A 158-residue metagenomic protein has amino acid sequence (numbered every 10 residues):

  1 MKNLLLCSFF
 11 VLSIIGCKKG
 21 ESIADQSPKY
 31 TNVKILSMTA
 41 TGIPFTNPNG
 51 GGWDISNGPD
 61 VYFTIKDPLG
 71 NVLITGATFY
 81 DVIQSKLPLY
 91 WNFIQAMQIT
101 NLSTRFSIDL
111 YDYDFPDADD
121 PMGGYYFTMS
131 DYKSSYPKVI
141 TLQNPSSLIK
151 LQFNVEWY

Functional and structural regions predicted by a protein language model:
N3, L12-S37: Bacterial Sec-dependent N-terminal signal peptides
L6-S8: Sec-dependent N-terminal signal peptides
K34-I55: Short amphipathic, basic-aromatic surface patches that mediate peripheral association with negatively charged
N49-S56, F79, Y111-Y136: C2 and C2-like phospholipid-binding beta-sandwich domains
P59-N71: Extended low-complexity, serine/threonine- and proline-enriched intrinsically disordered segments
F63, Y90-G124: Eukaryotic beta-sheet cores, primarily in C2 and C2-like/PH beta-sandwich modules
L73-Y80, S85: Short Trp-Ser/Thr-centered turn/loop motifs at beta-strand boundaries
S135-Y158: Acidic, phospholipid-interacting surfaces centered on C2/C2-like domain membrane-binding loops and nearby beta-strands
